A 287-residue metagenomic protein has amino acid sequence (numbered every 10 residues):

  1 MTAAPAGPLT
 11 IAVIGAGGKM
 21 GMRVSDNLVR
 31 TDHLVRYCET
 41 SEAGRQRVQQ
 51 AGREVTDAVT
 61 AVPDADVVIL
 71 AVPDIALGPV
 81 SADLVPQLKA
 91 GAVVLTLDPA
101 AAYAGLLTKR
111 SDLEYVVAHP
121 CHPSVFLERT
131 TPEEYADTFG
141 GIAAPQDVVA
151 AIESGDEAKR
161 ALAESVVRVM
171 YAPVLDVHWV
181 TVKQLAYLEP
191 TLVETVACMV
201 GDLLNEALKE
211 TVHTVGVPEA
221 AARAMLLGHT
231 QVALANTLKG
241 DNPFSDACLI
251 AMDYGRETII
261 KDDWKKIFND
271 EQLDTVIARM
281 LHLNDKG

Functional and structural regions predicted by a protein language model:
M1-E54: NAD(P)+-binding Rossmann beta1-loop-alpha1 motif at the extreme N-terminus of oxidoreductases
G52-A65: Short acidic low-complexity segments
V62-L106: Rossmann-fold NAD(P) dinucleotide-binding segment
L97-E189: Rossmann-fold dinucleotide-binding core
E189-C198: A short glycine-threonine-serine/GTX helix/turn-capping micro-motif
N205-H213: Amphipathic alpha-helical segments within well-ordered protein domains
V217-G287: NAD(P)-dependent Rossmann-like dehydrogenase/reductase catalytic/cofactor-binding core
